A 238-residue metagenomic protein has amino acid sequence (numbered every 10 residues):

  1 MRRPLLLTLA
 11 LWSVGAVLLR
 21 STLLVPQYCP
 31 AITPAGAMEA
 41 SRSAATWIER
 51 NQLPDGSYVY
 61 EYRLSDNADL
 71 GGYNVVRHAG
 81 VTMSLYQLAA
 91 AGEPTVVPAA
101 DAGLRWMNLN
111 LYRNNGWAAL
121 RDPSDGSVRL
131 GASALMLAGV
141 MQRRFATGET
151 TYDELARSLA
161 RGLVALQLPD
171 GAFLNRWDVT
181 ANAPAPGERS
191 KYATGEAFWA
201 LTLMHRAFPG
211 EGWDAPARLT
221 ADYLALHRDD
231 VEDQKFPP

Functional and structural regions predicted by a protein language model:
R2-P238: Glycan-recognition and catalytic cores of secretory/periplasmic carbohydrate-active enzymes
